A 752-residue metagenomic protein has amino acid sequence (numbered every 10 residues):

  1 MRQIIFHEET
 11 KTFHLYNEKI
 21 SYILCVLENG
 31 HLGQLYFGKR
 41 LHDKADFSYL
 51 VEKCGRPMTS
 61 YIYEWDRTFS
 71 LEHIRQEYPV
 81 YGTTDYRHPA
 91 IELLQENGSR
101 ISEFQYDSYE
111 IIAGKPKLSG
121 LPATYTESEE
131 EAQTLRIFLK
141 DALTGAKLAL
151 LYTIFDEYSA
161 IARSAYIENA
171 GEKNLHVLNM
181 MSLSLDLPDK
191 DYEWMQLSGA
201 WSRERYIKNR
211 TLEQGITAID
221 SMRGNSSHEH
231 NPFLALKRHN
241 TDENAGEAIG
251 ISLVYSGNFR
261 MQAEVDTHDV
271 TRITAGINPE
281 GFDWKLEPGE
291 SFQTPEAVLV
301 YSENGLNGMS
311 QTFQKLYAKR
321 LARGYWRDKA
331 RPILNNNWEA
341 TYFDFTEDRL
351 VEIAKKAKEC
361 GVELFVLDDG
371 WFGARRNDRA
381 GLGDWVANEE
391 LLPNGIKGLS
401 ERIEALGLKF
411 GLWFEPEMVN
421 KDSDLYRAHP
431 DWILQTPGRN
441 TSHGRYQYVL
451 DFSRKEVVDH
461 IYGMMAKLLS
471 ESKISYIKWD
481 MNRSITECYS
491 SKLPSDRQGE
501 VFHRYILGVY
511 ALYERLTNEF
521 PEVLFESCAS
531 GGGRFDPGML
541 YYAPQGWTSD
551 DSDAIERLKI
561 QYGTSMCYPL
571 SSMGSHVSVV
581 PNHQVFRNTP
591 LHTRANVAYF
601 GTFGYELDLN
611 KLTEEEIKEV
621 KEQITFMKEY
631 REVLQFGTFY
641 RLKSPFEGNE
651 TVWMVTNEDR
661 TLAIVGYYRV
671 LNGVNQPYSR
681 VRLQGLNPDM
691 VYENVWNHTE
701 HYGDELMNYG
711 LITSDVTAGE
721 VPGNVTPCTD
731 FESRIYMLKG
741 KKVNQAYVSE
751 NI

Functional and structural regions predicted by a protein language model:
I4-H14, L32-E264, E280, V691-E705: Polysaccharide-binding surfaces and accessory modules of carbohydrate-active proteins
K19, A165, G289, N335 (+7 more regions): Conserved, mostly hydrophobic/aromatic
S70-L118, T241, A245-N258, Q262 (+5 more regions): Glycine-rich, aromatic-flanked loop segments that form ligand/cofactor-binding clefts across common enzyme folds
S99-Y106, W284-E303, F731-L738: Short Pro-Gly-centered flexible turn/kink motifs
L234, E243, P645-P688: Carbohydrate-binding surface patches
W326-G463, Y476: Aromatic-lined carbohydrate-binding/catalytic grooves of carbohydrate-active enzymes
N420-D459, H503-N610: Glycan-recognition surfaces
L671-I752: C-terminal beta-sandwich/jelly-roll accessory domains of carbohydrate-active enzymes
